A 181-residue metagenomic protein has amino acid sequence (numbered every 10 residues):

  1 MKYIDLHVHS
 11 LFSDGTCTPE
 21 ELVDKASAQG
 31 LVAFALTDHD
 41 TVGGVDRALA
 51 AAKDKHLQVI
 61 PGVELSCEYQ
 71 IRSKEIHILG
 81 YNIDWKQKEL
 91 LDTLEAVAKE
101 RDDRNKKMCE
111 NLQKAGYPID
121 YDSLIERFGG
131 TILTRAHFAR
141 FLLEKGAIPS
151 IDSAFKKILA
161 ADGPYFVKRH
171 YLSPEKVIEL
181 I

Functional and structural regions predicted by a protein language model:
M1-S73, K157-P164, L172-E179: An N-terminally biased module of ancient metal coordination in phosphate/nucleic-acid-related enzymes
D54-I181: Extended substrate/RNA-proximal surfaces in nucleic-acid metabolism proteins
